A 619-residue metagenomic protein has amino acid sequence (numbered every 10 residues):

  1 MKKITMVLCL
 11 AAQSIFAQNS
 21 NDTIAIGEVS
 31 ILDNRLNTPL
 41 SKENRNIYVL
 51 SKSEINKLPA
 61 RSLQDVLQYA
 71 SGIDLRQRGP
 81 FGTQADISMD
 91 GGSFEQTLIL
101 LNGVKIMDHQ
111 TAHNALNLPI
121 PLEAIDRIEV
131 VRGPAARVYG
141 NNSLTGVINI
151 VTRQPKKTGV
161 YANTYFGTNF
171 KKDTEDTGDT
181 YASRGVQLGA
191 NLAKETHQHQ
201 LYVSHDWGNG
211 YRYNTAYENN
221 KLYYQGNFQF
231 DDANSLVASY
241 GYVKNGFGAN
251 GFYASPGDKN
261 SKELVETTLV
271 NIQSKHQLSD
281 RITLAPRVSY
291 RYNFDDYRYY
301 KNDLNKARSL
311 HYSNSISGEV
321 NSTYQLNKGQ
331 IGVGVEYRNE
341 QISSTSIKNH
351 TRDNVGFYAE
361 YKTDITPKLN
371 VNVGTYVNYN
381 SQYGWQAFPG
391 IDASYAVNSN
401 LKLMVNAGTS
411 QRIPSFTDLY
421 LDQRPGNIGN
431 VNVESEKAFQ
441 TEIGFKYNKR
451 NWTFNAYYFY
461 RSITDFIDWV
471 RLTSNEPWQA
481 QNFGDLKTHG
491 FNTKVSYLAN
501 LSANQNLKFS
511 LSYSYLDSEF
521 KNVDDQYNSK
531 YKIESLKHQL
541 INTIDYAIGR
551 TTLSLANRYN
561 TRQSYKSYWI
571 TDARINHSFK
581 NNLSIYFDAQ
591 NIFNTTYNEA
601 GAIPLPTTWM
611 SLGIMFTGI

Functional and structural regions predicted by a protein language model:
D22, S41-V49, I55-S62, Q77-E123 (+2 more regions): Flexible, glycine/serine/threonine-rich loop segments and coil->beta-strand junctions that form periplasmic-facing
V29, T464, Y565, D572-I619: C-terminal beta-signal and adjacent terminal beta-strands/loops of Gram-negative outer-membrane beta-barrel proteins
A124-D126, R137-N149, R153-L222, A233: Outer-membrane beta-barrel translocator/receptor signature
N163, D364-T366, Y460-S462, N482-N560 (+1 more regions): Gram-negative outer-membrane beta-barrel transporters
F166-F170, K194-T196, H205-N209, E218 (+16 more regions): Transmembrane beta-strands of outer-membrane beta-barrel pores
G208-S315: Flexible loop and strand-edge segments within Gram-negative outer membrane beta-barrel domains
V237-Y240, S279, K328, E340-I342 (+5 more regions): Structural signature of Gram-negative outer-membrane beta-barrels, strongest in the C-terminal barrel of TonB-dependent
A254-Q277, K402, T409-T464, R471-S502 (+3 more regions): Outer-membrane beta-barrel signature, preferentially recognizing the C-terminal barrel domain of Gram-negative
